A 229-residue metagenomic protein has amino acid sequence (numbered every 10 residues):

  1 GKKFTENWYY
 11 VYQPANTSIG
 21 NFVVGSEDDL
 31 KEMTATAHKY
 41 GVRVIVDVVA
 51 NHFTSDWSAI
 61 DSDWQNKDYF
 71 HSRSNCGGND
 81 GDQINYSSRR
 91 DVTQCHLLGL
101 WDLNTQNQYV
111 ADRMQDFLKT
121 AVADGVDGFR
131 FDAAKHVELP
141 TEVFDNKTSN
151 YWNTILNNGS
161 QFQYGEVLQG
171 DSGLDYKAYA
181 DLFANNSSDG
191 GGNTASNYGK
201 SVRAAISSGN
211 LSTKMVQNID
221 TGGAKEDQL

Functional and structural regions predicted by a protein language model:
K2-A35, Q65-N104: Aromatic- and acidic-residue-enriched carbohydrate-binding clefts of CAZyme catalytic domains
K2-E6, V48-V49, S55-S62, T141-E142 (+1 more regions): Short, solvent-exposed loop/turn and secondary-structure capping segments
T5, T34-H38, V42, Q115-L229: Active-site-proximal helices and loops of the catalytic beta/alpha 8
F22-W57, L118: Substrate-binding cleft of carbohydrate-active enzyme catalytic domains
V23, N107, D145: Flexible, glycine- and charge-enriched loops at secondary-structure boundaries
G25-D29, D112-R113, K147: Short, glycine/acidic-rich beta->alpha junctions
D61-D63, K147-T148: Glycine-rich, phosphate-binding/catalytic loops in enzymes
T105-F117: Alpha-helical scaffold elements lining the catalytic groove of polysaccharide deacetylases
